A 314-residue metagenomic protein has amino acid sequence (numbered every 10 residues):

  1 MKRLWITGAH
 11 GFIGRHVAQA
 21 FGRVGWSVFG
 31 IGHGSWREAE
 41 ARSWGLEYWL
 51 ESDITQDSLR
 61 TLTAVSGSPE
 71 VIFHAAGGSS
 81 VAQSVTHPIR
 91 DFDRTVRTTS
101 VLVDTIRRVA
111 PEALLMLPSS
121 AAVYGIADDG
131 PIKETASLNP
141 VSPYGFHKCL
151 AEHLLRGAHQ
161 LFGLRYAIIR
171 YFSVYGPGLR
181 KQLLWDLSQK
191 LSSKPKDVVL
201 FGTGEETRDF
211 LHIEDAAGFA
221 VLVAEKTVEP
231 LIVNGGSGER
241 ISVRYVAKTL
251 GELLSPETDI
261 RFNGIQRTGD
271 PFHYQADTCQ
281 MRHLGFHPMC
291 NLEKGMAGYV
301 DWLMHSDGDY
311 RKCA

Functional and structural regions predicted by a protein language model:
L4-V24: N-terminal Rossmann NAD(P)H-binding glycine-rich loop of SDR-like oxidoreductase domains
W26-W36: Conserved glycine-rich Rossmann-like NAD(P)H-binding loop of the short-chain dehydrogenase/reductase
I31, S193-A314: C-terminal substrate-binding subdomain of Rossmann-fold SDR/epimerase-dehydratase oxidoreductases
E47-S68: Conserved Rossmann-fold cofactor-binding substructure of NAD(P)-dependent oxidoreductases
G67-I72, T86-L115: NAD(P)-cofactor binding segment of oxidoreductase domains
A75-S79, S119-S120: Conserved NAD(P)H cofactor-binding loop of Rossmann-fold oxidoreductase domains
T86-V101, V123-I168, L179-R180: Catalytic helix-loop patch of NAD(P)-dependent Rossmann-fold dehydrogenases
D129-G130, H153-R208, I213-A217, V221-L222 (+1 more regions): NAD(P)-dependent short-chain dehydrogenase/reductase
